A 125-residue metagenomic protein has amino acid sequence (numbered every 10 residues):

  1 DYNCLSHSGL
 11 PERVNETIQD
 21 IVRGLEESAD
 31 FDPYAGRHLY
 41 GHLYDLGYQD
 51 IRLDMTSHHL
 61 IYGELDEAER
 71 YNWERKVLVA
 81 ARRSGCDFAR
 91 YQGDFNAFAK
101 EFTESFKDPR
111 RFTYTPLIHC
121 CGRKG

Functional and structural regions predicted by a protein language model:
D1-E64: Conserved catalytic/acceptor-binding region of the Class I
C4, C86, C120-C121: Generic recognition of cysteine residues
I18-I21, W73-V77, H119: Short, surface-exposed linear patches
H38-G41, A97, L117: Amphipathic alpha-helical interaction segments
L46-Q49, T56, E67-N72, F112-G125: Core SAM-dependent methyltransferase catalytic element
R52-R110: C-terminal helical/coil "lid" or tail adjacent to the Rossmann-like core of SAM-dependent
